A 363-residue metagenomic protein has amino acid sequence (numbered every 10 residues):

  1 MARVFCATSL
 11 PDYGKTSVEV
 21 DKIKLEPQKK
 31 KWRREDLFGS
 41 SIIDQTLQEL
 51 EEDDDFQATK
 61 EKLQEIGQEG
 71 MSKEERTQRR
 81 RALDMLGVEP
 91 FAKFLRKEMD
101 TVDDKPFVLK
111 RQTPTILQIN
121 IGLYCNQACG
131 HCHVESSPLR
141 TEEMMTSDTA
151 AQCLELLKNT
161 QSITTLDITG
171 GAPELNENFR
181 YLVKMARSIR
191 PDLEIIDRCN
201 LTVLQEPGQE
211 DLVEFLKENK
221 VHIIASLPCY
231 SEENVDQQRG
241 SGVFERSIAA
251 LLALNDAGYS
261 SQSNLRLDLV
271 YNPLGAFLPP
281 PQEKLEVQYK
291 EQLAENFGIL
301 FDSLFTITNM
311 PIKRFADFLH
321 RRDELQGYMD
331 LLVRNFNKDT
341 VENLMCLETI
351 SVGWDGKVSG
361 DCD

Functional and structural regions predicted by a protein language model:
M1-I116, Q127, I350: Flexible, acidic/Gly-rich N-terminal and inter-domain linker regions that tether and position cofactor-handling modules
Q78-R79, L83-G170, E174-S188: Conserved alpha-helical substructure of the radical SAM core
I116, E135-S147, Q161-N176, R187-A253 (+1 more regions): Core AdoMet radical
T149, N178-F179, G208-Q209, P281-L285: Residues at alpha-helix caps and immediate loop-helix transition turns in enzyme cores, especially N- and C-cap
N159-T160, G298, L344: Alpha-helix termination/capping residues and helix-transition junctions
T164-D167, E194-I196, K217-C229, R239-F318 (+1 more regions): Conserved C-terminal portion of the radical SAM core fold that forms the substrate/S-adenosylmethionine-binding
Q205, G275-E286, N335-L344: Active-site glycine- and acidic-residue-rich loops that bind and position anionic ligands or nucleotide-like cofactors
P311-D363: Accessory C-terminal segments flanking Radical SAM cores
